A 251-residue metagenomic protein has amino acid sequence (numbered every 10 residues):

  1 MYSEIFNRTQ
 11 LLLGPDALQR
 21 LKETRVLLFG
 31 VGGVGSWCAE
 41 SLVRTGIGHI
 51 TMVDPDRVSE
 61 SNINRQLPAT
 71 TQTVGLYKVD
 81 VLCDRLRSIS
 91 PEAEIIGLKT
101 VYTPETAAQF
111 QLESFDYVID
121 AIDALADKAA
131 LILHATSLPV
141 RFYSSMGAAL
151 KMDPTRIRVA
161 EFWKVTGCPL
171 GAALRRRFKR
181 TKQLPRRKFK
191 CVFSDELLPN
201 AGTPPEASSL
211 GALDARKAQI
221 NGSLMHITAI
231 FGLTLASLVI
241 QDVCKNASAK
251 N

Functional and structural regions predicted by a protein language model:
M1-V26, E60: N-terminal charged helix/coil linker that caps or initiates catalytic domains
Y2, E113-Y117, I122-A130, F142 (+2 more regions): Glycine-rich phosphate/adenylate-binding loop
L28-G30, V53: Conserved N-terminal Rossmann-fold NAD(P)-binding element of oxidoreductases
V34: Hydrophobic/small residue at the entry helix of a nucleotide-binding pocket
I47, M52-S90: Glycine-rich phosphate-binding loop and adjoining beta1-alpha1-beta2 segment of Rossmann-like nucleotide-binding folds
V58-S61, A148-P154: Short gly/pro/ser/thr-enriched loop/turn and capping motifs at secondary-structure boundaries
K99-A107: Conserved SAM/SAH-binding loop
